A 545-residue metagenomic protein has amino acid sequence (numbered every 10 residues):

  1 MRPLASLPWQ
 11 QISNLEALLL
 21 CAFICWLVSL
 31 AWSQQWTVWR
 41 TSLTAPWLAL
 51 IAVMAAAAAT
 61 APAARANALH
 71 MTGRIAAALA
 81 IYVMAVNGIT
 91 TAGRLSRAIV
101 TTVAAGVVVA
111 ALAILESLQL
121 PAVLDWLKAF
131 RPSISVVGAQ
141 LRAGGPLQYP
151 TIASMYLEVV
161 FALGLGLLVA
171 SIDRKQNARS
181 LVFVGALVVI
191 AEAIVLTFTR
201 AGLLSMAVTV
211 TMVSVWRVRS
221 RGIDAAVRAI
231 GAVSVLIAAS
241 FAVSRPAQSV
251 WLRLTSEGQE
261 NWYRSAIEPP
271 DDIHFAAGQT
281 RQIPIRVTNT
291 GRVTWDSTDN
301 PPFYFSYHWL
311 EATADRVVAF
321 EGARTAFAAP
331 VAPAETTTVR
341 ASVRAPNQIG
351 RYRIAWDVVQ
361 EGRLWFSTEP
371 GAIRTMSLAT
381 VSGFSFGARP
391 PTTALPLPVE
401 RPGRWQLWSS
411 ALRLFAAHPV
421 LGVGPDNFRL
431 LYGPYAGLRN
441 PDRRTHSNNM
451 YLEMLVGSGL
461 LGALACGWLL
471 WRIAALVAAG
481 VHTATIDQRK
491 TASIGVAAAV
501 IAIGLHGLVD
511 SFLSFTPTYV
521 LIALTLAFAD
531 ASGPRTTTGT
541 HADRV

Functional and structural regions predicted by a protein language model:
M1-Q10, L196, N449-S458, Q488-D530: Membrane helix-loop boundary segments at the extracytoplasmic
M1-W9, L15-L79, I503: N-terminal hydrophobic segments of proteins, predominantly signal-anchor/transmembrane helices of inner/organellar
L19-F23, L48-A59, A76-M84, S96-Q140 (+7 more regions): Alpha-helical transmembrane segments of multi-pass inner-membrane proteins
A111-V123, R217-E257, V381-A417, P425: A membrane-periplasm/extracellular boundary helix in multi-pass inner-membrane enzymes that assemble envelope glycans
Y149, A191-A193, L407-L412, H418-V423 (+2 more regions): A conserved mid-to-late transmembrane alpha helix and its immediate loop/hinge that forms the functional core
A238-S240, T483-K490, A523-V545: A juxtamembrane structural motif centered on a specific transmembrane helix
S306-T313, L395-S409, L421-S458: Long extracytoplasmic/lumenal interhelical loops at the membrane interface of multi-pass membrane proteins
S342-G350: Short, surface-exposed loop/turn segments at beta-strand-coil junctions that are enriched for proline with nearby
